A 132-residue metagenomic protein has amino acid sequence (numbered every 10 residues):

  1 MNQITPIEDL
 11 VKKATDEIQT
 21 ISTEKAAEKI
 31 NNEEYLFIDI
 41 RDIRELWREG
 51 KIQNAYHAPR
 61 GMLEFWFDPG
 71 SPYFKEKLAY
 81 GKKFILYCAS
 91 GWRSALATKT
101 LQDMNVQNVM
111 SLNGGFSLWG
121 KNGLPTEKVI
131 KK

Functional and structural regions predicted by a protein language model:
M1-Y35, I43-K83, W92-K132: Rhodanese-like catalytic fold shared by cysteine-dependent sulfurtransferases and DSP/PTP-type phosphatases
I38: Active-site flanking residues adjacent to catalytic metal/cofactor-binding acidic residues
Y87: Short, surface-exposed ligand- or partner-binding patches at beta-edge/loop junctions that are enriched in aromatics
